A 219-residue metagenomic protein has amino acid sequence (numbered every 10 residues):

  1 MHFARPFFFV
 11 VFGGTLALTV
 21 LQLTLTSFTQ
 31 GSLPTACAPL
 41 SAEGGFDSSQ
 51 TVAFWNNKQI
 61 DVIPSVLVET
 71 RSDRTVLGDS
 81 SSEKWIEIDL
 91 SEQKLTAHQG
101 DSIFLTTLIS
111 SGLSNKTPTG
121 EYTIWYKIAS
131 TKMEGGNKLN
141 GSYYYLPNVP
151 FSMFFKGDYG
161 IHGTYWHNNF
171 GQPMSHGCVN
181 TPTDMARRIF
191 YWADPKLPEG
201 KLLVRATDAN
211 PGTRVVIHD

Functional and structural regions predicted by a protein language model:
H2-A38, G135-D219: Exported/periplasmic cell-wall-interacting domains
T29-S81: N-terminal, intrinsically disordered, polar/charged segments of Gram-positive cell-envelope systems that serve as
I60-N169, D219: Gly/Pro-biased beta-strand-loop elements
